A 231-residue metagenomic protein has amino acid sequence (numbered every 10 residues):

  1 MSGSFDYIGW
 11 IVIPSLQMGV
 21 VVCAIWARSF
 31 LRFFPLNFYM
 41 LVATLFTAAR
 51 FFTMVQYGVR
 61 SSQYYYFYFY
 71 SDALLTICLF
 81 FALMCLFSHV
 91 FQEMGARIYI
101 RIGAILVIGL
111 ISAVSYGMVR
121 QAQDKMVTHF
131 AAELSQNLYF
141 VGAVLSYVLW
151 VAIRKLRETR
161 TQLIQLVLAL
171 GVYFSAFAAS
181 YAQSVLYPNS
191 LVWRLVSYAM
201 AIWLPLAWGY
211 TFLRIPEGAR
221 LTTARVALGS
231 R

Functional and structural regions predicted by a protein language model:
M1-R60: N-terminal topogenic module of multi-pass integral membrane proteins
M1-S4, S29-F34, R60-Y68, Q92-Y99 (+2 more regions): Short juxtamembrane and helix-loop transition motifs at transmembrane-helix boundaries in membrane proteins
S4-Q17, V42, G58-S88, A104-I108 (+1 more regions): Individual alpha-helical transmembrane segments in multi-pass integral membrane proteins
Q17-R28, F51-R60, Y70-G103, A113-Q123 (+1 more regions): Internal transmembrane alpha-helix with an interfacial aromatic "cap," most often the third helix
F38, L45, S71-M84, I100-R120 (+2 more regions): Alpha-helical transmembrane segments of multi-pass integral membrane proteins
L45, A49, T53, L83 (+2 more regions): Alpha-helical membrane-inserting segments
Q56-S62, G117-E133, Q183-L191: Alpha-helical transmembrane segments and their interfaces in multipass membrane proteins
Y147-R231: C-terminal transmembrane-bundle signature of multipass membrane proteins, characterized by strong activation on
